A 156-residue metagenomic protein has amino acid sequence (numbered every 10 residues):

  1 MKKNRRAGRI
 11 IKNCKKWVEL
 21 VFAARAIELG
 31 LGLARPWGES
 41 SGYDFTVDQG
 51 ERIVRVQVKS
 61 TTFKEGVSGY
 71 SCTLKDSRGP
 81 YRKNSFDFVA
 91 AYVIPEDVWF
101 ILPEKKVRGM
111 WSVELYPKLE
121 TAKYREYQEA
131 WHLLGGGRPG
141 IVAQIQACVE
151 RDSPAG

Functional and structural regions predicted by a protein language model:
M1-S41, T46-G156: Mixed-charge (Asp/Glu-Lys/Arg
